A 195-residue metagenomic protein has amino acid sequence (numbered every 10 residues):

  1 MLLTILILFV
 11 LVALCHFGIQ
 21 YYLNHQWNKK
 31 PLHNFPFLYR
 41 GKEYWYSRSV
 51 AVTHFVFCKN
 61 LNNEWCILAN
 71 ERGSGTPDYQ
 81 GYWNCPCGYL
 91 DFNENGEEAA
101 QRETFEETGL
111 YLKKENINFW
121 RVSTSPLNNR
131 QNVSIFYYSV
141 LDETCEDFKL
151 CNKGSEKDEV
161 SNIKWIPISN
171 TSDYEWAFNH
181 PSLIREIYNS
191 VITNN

Functional and structural regions predicted by a protein language model:
L2-Y22: Terminal signal-anchor or tail-anchor transmembrane helices that tether membrane-associated enzymes to cellular
Y21-F57, L61: Acidic, metal-coordinating catalytic segment for phosphate/diphosphate chemistry, firing primarily on the Nudix
T53, C66, N162: Conserved beta-strand and immediately adjacent loop positions that scaffold enzyme active sites
K59-C66, P77-Y79, N128-R130: Short, solvent-exposed loop/turn segments that connect beta-strands within catalytic domains and beta-strand-rich
G75, G88-E115, R121-S182, I187: Unchanged
G81-G88: Conserved acetyl-CoA binding element of GNAT-fold acetyltransferases
